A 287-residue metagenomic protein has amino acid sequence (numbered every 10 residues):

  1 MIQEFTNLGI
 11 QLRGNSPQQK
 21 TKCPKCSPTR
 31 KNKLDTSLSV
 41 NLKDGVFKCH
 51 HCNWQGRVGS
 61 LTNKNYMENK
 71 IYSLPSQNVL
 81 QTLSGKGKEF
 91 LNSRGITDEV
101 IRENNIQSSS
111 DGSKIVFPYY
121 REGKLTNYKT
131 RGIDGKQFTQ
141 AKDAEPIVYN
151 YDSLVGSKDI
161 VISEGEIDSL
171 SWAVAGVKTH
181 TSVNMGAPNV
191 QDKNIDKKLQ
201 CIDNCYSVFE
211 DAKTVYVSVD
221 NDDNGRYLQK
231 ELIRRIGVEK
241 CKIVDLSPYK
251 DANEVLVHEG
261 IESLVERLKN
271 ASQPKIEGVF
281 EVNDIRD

Functional and structural regions predicted by a protein language model:
M1-T29, D44, N53-T126, D134 (+3 more regions): TOPRIM metal-binding catalytic domain and adjacent DNA-binding surface shared by DnaG-type primases
C23, C49, L91, F117 (+5 more regions): Terminal peptide-recognition signature
S37-V46: Short linker/helix segments within small regulatory modules
S110-K213, Q229: Phosphate-handling DNA/RNA-contact segment within nucleic-acid enzymes
I195-Q200, D251-R267: Short, surface-exposed amphipathic charged segments that create phosphate/polyanion-binding patches used for binding
N204, V208-Y216, E259-K275: A polyampholytic, Gly/Pro-enriched intrinsically disordered region
Y227-V238: Short, aromatic/basic amphipathic alpha-helical patches
C241-K250: A generic structural motif
